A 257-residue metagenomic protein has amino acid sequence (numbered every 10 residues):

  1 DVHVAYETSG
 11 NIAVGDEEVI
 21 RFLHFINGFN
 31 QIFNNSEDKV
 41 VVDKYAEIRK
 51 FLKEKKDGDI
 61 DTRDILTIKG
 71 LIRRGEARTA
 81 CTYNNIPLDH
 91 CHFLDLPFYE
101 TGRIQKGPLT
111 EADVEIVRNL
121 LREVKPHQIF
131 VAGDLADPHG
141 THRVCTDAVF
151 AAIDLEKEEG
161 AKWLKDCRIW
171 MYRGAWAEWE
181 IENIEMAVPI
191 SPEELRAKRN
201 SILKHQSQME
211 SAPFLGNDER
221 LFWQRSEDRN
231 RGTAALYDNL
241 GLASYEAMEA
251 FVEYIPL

Functional and structural regions predicted by a protein language model:
D1-E7, N11-D43, E47, E54-L257: Metal-dependent de-N-acetylase/amidase catalytic core
